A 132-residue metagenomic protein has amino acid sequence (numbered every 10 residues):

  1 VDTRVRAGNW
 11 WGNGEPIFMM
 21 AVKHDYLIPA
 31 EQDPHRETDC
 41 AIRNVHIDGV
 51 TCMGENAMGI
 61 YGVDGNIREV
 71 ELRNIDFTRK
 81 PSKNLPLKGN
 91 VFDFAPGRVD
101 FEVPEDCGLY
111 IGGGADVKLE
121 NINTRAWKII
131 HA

Functional and structural regions predicted by a protein language model:
V1-A132: Extracellular/periplasmic carbohydrate-active domains that bind, remodel, or depolymerize complex polysaccharides
